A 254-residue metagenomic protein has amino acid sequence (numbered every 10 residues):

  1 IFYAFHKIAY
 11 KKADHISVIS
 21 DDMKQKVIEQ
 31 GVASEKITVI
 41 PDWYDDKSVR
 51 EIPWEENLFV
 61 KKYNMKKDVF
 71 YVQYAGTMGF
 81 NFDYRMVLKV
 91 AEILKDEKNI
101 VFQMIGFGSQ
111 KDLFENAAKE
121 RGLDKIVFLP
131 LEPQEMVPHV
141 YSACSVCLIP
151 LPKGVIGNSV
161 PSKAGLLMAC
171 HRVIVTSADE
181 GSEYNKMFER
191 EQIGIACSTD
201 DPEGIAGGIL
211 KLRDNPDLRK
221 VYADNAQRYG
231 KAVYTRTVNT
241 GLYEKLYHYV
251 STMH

Functional and structural regions predicted by a protein language model:
I1-I16: Membrane-proximal helix-turn-helix segments that form the acceptor-binding/catalytic region of lipid-linked
D22, W43: Carbohydrate-associated surface elements
R50-M65, L218: A short helix/loop element that forms part of the nucleotide-sugar donor recognition site in Leloir-type
K66-F82, V87-A91, Q103: Conserved donor-binding/catalytic core segment of Leloir-type glycosyltransferases
F82, P133-V140, C147-M168, I174-K186: Nucleotide-sugar-dependent
K98-G106, K111-P138: Nucleotide-activated donor-binding/catalytic signature segment of Leloir-type glycosyltransferases, i.e., the conserved
D179-I209, L218: Change "using UDP/GDP/dTDP sugars" to "using nucleotide sugars
G204-G207, K211, L218-A232, K245: A short, well-ordered alpha-helix in the C-terminal region of glycosyltransferases
